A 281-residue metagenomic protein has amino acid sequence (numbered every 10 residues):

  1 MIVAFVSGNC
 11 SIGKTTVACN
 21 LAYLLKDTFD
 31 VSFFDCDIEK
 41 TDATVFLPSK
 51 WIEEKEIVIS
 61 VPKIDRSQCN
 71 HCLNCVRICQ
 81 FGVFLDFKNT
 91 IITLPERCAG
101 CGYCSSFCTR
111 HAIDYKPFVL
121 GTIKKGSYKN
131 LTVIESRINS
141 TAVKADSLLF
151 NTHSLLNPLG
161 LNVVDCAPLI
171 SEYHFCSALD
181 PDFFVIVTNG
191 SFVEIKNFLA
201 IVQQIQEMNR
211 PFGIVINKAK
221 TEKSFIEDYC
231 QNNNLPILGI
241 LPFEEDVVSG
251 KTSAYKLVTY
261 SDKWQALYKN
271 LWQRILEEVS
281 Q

Functional and structural regions predicted by a protein language model:
M1-K26: Walker A (P-loop) phosphate-binding motif
V3, Q204-Q281: C-terminal lobe/tail of nucleotide-utilizing enzymes
L21, L25, P48-H71, G82-G100 (+1 more regions): Ferredoxin-like iron-sulfur electron-transfer modules
F29-T44, P117-I123: Short beta-strand-centered segment that lines the nucleotide-binding/catalytic pocket of NTP-utilizing
C36-D37, E135-K144, L149-H174: Switch II (G3) loop of P-loop NTPases
N74-I92, Y103-V119: Iron-sulfur cluster-binding cysteine motifs and their immediate structural context in ferredoxin-like electron-transfer
S171-F192, F198: Inter-motif core of Ras-like GTPase G domains
